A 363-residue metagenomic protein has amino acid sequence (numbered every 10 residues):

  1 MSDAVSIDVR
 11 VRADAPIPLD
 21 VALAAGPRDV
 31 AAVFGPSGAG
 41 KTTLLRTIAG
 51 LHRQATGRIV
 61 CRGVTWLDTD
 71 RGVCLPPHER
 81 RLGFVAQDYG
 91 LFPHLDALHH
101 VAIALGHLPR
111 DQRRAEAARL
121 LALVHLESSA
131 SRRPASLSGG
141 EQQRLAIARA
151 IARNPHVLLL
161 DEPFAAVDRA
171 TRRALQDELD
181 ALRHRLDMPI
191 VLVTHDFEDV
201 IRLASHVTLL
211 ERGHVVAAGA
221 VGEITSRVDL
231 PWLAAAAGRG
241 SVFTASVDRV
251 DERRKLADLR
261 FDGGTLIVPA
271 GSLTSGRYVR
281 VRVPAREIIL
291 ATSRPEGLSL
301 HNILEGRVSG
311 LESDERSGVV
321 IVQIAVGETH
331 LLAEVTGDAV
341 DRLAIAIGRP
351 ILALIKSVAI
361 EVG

Functional and structural regions predicted by a protein language model:
V64-T69, Q112-S129, D180-A181: Conserved ABC ATPase "signature" region
W66-G83, H107-A115: ABC ATPase NBD coupling module
R133-L137, E141: Conserved ABC ATPase signature
A152-H156: A short, proline-enriched helix->beta-strand linker immediately N-terminal to the Walker B motif in ABC-type P-loop
L158-E162: Catalytic Walker B motif of ABC-type/P-loop ATPase nucleotide-binding domains
H184, T194-G264: Internal alpha/beta loop-helix hairpins
T265-E312, T329-H330, E334-G363: Glycine/charge-rich catalytic "coupling/switch" loops of P-loop NTPases
